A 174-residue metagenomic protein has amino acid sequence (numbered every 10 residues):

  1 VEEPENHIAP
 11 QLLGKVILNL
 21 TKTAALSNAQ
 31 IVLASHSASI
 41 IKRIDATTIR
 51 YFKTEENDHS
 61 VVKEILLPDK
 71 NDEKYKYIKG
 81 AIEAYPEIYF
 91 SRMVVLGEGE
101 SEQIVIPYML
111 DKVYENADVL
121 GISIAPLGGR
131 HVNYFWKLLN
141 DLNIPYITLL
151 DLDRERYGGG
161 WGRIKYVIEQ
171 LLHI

Functional and structural regions predicted by a protein language model:
E2-P4: Walker B catalytic acidic pair
N6-I8: ABC ATPase nucleotide-binding domain "signature" loop
K15-L20: Conserved hydrophobic alpha-helix in the ABC-type ATPase nucleotide-binding domain
A25-N28, Y89-F90: Short loop/turn elements that form and flank the Walker-type P-loop nucleotide-binding site in RecA-like NTPase cores
S27-V32, P145: Loop/turn-to-beta-strand initiation segments
A34-H36: H-loop/switch region of ABC-family ATPase nucleotide-binding domains
I41, T47-I174: Acidic, divalent-metal-binding catalytic cores of TOPRIM and closely related two-metal-ion phosphodiester/pyrophosphate
